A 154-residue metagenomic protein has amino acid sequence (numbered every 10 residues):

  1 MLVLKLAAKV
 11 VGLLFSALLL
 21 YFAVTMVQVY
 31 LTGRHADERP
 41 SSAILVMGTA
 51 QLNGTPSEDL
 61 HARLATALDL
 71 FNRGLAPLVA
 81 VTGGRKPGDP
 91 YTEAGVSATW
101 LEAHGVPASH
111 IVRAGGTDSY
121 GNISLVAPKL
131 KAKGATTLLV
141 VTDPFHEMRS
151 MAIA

Functional and structural regions predicted by a protein language model:
M1-A36: N-terminal type II signal-anchor transmembrane helix that functions as the membrane-insertion/stop-transfer segment
M26-A154: A structural signal for short, hydrophobic/glycine-enriched beta-strand patches
